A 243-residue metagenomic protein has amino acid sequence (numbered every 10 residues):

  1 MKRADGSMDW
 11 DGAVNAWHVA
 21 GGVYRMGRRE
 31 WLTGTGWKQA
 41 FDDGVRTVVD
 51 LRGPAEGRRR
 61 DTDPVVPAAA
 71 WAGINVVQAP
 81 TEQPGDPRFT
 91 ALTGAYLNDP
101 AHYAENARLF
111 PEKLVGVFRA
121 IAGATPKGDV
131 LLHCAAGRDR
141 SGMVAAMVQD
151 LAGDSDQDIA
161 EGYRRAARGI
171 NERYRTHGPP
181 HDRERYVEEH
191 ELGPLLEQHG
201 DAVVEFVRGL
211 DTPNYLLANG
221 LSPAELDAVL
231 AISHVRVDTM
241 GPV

Functional and structural regions predicted by a protein language model:
M1-L131, M143-V243: Cys-dependent protein tyrosine phosphatase-like superfamily
A136, R140-S141: Ser/Thr-glycine-rich phosphate-binding loops at phosphate-binding pockets of nucleotides, nucleotide cofactors
